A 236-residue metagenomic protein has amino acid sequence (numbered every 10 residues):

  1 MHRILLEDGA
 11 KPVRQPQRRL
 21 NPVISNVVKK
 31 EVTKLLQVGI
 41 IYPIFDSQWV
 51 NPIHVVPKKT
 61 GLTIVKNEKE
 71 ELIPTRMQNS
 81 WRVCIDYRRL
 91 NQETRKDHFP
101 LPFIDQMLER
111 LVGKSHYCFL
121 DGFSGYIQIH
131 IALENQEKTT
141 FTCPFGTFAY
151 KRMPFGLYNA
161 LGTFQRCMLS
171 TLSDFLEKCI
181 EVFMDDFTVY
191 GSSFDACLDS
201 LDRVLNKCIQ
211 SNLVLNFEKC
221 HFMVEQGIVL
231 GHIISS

Functional and structural regions predicted by a protein language model:
M1-S236: Retroelement reverse transcriptase polymerase core
